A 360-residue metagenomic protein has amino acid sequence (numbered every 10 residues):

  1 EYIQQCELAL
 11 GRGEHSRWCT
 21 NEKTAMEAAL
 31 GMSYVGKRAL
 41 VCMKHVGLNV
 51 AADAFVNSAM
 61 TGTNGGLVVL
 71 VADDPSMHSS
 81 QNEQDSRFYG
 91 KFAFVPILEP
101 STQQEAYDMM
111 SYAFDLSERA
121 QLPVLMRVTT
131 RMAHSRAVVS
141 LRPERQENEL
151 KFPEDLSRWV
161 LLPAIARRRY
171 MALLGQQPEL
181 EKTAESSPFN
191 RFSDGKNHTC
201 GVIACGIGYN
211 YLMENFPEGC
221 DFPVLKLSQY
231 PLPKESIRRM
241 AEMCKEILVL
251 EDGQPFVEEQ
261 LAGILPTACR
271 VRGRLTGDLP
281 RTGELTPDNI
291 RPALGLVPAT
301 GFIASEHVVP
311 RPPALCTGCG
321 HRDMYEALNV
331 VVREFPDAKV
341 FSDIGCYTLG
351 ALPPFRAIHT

Functional and structural regions predicted by a protein language model:
E1-Q103, T129-R131, G195, D221 (+2 more regions): Thiamine diphosphate
P100-L315, G320-H321, E334: Flexible, low-complexity linker and terminal segments
